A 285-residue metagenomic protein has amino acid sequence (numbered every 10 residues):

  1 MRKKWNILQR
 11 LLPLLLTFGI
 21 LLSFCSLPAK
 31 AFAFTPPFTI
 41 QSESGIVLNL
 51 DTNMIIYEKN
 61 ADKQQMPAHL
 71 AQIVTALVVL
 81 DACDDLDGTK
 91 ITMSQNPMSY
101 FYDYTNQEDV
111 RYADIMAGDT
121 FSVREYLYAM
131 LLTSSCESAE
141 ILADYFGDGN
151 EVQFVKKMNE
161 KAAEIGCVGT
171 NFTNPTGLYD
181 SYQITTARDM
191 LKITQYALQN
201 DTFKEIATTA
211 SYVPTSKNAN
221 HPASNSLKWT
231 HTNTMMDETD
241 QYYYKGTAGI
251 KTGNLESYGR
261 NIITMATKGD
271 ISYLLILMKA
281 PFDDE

Functional and structural regions predicted by a protein language model:
M1-I7: N-terminal secretory signal peptides that target proteins for export/translocation
K3, L14, K228-T230: A short, structural micro-pattern
I7-L21: Sec-dependent N-terminal signal peptides
Q9-R10, A29-Q64, D84, T208 (+1 more regions): Structured C-terminal helix/loop/strand segments within mature extracytoplasmic catalytic/sensor domains
F18-K30: C-terminal segment of classical bacterial N-terminal signal peptides
A31-R188, A197-L198: Active-site-adjacent loops and short helices of periplasmic peptidoglycan-processing enzymes
E164-N171, Y179-E285: Domain-terminus/edge residues, biased toward the C-terminal soluble/receptor-binding domains of extracytoplasmic
